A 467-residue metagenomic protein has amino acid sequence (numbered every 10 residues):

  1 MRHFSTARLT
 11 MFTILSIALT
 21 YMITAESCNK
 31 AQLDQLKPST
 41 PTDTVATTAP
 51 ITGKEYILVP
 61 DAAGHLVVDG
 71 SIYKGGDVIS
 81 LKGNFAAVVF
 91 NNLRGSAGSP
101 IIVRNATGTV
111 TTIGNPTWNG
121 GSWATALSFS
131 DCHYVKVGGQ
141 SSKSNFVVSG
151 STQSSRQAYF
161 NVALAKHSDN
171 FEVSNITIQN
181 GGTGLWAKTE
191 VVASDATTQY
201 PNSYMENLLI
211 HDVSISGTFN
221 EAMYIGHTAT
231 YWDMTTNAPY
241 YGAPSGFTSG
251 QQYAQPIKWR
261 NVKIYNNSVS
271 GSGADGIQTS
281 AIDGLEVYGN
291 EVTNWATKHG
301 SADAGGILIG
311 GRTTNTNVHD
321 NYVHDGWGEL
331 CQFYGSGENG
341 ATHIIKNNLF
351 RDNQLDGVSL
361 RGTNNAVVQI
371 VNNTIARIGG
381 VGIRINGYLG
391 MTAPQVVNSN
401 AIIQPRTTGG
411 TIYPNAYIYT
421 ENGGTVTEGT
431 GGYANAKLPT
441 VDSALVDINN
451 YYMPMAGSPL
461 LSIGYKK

Functional and structural regions predicted by a protein language model:
M1-E26: Sec-dependent bacterial lipoprotein signal peptides
T20-T52: Bacterial Sec-dependent N-terminal signal peptides
A31-D34, A49-T52, G390-K467: Acidic, glycine- and Ser/Thr-rich low-complexity intrinsically disordered tracts in extracellular/secreted proteins
T44-R94, A456-K466: Acidic Gly/Asp/Thr-rich repetitive segments characteristic of extracellular carbohydrate-active and adhesion proteins
S71-K74, A86-I102, T111-Q140, S149-F171 (+1 more regions): Extracellular beta-strand-rich solenoid/capping regions of secreted or surface-exposed proteins that bind or remodel
V78, P100, R104-T109, H133-S149 (+10 more regions): Right-handed parallel beta-helix
L81, F90, N105, I113 (+12 more regions): Extracellular beta-strand solenoids
A87, A126, Y134, Q157-A163 (+10 more regions): Structural detector of coil-to-beta-strand junctions
